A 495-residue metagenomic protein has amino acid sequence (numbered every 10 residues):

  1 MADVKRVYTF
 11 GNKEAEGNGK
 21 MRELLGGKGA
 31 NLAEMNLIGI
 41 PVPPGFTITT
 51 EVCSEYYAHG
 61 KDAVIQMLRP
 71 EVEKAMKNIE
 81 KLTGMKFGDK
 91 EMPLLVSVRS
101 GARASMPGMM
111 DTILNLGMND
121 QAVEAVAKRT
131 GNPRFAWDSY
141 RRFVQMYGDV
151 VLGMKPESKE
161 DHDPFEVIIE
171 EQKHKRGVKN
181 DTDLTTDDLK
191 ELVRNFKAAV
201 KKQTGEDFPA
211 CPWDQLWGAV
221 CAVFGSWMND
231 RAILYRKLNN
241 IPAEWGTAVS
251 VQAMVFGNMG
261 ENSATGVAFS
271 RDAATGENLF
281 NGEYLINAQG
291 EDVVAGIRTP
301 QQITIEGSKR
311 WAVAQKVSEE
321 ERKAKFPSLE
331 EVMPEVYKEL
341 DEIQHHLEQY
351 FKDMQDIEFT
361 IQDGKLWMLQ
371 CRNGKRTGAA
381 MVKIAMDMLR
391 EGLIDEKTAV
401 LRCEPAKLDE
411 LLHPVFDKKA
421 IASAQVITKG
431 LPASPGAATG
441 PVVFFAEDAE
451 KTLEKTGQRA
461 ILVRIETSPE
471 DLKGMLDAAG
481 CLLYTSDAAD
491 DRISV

Functional and structural regions predicted by a protein language model:
M1-A424, Q458-I461, E466-E470, D477-A479: Nucleotide/phosphate-binding sheet-loop regions of phosphoryl- and nucleotidyl-transfer enzymes
G266, A449, A488-A489: Long alpha-helical scaffolds
P414-V415, K419-V443: Proteolytic maturation boundary segments
P432-E470: Extended, non-globular alpha-helical segments
K473-L476, S486: HINT superfamily self-processing domains
Y484-V495: Single conserved hydrophobic/aromatic residue that forms the stacking wall/gate of nucleotide- or nucleobase-binding
